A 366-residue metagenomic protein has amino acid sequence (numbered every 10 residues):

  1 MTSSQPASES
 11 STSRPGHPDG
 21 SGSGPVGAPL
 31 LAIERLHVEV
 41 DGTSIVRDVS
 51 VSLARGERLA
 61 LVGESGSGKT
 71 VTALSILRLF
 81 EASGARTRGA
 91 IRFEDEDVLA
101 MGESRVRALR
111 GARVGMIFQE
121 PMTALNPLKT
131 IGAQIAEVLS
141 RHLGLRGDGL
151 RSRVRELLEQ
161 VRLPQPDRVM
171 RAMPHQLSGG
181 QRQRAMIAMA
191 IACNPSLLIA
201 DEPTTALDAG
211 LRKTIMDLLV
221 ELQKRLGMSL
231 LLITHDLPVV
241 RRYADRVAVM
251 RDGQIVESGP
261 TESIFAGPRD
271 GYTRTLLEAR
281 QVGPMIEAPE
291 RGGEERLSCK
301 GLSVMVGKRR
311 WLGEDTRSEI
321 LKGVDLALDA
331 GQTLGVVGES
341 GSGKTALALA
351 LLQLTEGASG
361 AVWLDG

Functional and structural regions predicted by a protein language model:
V62-G63, V337-G338: The feature captures the beta-strand-to-loop junction immediately N-terminal to the Walker
A85-D97, G360-G366: Conserved ABC transporter NBD signature motif
D97, G149-R168: Conserved ABC ATPase "signature" region
A192-S196: A short, proline-enriched helix->beta-strand linker immediately N-terminal to the Walker B motif in ABC-type P-loop
V240-R242: A short, surface-exposed alpha-helical micro-motif characterized by mixed small hydrophobic and charged/polar residues
R246, S258: Short, glycine/charged-rich "phosphate-handling" switch motifs in NTP-dependent and phosphotransfer domains
